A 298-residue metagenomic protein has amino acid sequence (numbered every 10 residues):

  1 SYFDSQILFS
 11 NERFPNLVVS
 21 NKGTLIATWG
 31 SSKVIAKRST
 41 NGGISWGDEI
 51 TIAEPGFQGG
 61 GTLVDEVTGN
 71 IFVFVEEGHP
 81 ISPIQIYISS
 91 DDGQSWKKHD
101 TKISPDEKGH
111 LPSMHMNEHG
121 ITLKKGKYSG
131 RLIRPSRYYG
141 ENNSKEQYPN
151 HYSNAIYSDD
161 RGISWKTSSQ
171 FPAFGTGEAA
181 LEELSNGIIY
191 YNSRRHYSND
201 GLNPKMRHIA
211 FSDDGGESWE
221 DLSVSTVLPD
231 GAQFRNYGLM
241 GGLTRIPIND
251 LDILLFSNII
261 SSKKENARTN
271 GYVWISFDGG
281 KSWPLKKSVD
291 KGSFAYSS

Functional and structural regions predicted by a protein language model:
S1-S298: Asp-box/BNR beta-propeller blade signature and adjacent active/binding-site loops in extracellular glycan-interacting
